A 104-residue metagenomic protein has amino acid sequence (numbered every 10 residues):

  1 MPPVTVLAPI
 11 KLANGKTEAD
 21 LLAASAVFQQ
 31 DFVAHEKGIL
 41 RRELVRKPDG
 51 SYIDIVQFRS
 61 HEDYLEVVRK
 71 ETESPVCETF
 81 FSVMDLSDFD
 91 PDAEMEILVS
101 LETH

Functional and structural regions predicted by a protein language model:
M1-V4, I10-A13, L40-G50, V76-H104: Glycine-rich beta-strand-turn "strand-cap" elements at beta-sheet edges
V6-A8, S25, Q29: Hydrophobic alpha-helical core bundles mediating ligand binding, dimerization, or RNAP-core interactions
P9-K11, I55-Q57: Short hydrophobic/aromatic beta-strand micro-patches that form the beta-sheet surface supporting nucleotide- or nucleic
K11-A23: Short, surface-exposed ligand-recognition loops at beta-strand->loop->(often short) alpha-helix junctions that present
N14, G50-S51, R59-Y64: Short, charged/polar surface micro-motifs in flexible loops or helix N-caps
E18-D20, Y52-D54, Y64-E66, T103: Short acidic, gly/pro-rich beta-turn/loop elements at beta-sheet edges and active-site/ligand-binding grooves
V27, D31-L40, Q57-D92: An amphipathic, aromatic/His-enriched active-site/gating alpha helix that lines ligand/cofactor pockets
